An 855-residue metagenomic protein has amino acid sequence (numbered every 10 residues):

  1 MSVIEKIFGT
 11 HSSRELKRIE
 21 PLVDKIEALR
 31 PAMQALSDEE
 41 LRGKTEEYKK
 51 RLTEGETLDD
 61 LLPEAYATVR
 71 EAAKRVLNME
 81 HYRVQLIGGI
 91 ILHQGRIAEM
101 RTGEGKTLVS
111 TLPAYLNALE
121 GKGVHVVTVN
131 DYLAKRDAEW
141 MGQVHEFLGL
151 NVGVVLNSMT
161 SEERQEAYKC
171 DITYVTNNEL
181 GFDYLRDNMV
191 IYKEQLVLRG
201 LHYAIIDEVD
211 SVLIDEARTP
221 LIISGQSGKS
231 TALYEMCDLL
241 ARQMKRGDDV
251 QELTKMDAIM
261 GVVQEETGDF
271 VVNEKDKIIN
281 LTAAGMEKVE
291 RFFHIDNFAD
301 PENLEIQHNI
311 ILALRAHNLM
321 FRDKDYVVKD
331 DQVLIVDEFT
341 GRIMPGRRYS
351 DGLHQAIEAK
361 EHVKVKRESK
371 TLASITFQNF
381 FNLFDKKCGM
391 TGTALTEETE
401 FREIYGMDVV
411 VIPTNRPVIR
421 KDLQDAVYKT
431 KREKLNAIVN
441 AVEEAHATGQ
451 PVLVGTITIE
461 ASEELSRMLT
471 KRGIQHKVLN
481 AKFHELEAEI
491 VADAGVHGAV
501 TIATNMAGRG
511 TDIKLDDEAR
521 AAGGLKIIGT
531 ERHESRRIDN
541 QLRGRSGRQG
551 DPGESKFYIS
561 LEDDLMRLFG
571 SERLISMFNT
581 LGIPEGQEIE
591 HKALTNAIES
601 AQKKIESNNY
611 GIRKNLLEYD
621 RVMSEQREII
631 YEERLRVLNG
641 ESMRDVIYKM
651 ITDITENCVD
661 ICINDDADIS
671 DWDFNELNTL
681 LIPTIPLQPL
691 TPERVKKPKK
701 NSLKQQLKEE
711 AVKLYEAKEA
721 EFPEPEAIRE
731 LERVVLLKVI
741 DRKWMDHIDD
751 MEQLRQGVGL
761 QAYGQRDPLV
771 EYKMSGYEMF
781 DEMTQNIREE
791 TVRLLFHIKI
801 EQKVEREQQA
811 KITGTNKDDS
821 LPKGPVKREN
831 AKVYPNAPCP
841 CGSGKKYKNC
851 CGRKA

Functional and structural regions predicted by a protein language model:
M1-G582, Y631-E632, D653: Conserved P-loop NTPase motor core
M1-S2, N178, I279, G814-L821 (+1 more regions): Compositionally biased, intrinsically disordered low-complexity regions used as flexible
L61, E302, Y349, T393 (+6 more regions): Generic detector of ordered secondary-structure context
S110, I438, G824-V826, Y834: Active-site-adjacent structural elements in folded domains
Y326-L334, T340-R347, Q549-G550, F557 (+2 more regions): Extended, charged helical/alpha-beta scaffold domains that provide interaction surfaces
T448-S462, N639-E641, P692-P698, P840: Short, Lys/Glu-rich amphipathic helical modules
V454, I502, W744, F780 (+2 more regions): Hydrophobic, well-ordered secondary-structure elements that form the walls of internal hydrophobic environments
A831-A837, G842-A855: A short, cysteine/histidine-rich metal-binding "knuckle" motif
